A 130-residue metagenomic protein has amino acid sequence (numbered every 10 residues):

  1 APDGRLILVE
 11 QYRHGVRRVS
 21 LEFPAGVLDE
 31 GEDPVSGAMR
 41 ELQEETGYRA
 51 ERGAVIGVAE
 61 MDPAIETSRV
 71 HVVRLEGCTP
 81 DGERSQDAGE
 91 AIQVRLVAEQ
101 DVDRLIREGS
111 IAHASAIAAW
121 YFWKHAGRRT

Functional and structural regions predicted by a protein language model:
A1-D3, Y12, E76-P80, E99-D101 (+1 more regions): Short loop segments at secondary-structure junctions
A1-F23: N-terminal strand-loop-strand
R17, M61, A91, W123-K124: Short secondary-structure boundary/hinge segments and terminal tails
V27-A118: Unchanged
A116-T130: Short, amphipathic C-terminal "tail helix"
